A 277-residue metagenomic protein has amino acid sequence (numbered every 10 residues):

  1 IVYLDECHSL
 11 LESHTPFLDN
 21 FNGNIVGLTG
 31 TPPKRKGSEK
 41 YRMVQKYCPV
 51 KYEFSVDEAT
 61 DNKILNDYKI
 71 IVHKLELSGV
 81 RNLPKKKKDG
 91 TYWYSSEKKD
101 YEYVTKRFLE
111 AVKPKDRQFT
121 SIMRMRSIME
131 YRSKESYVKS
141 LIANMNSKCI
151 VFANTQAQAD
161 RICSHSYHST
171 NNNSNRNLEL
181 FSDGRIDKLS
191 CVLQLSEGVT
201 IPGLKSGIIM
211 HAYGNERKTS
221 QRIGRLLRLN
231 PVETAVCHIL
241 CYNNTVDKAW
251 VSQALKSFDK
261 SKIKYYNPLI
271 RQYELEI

Functional and structural regions predicted by a protein language model:
I1, N22-V26, K148, R185-K188: Loop/turn-to-beta-strand initiation segments
D5-E6: Walker B catalytic acidic pair
S9-I70: Post-DEXD/H (motif II) to motif III coupling segment of the RecA-like Helicase ATP-binding lobe
S9-L11, K34-R35, G198, E216 (+1 more regions): Catalytic P-loop NTPase motifs of RecA-like helicase/translocase cores
V50-C149, A153-A157: Interdomain linker/hinge connecting the two RecA-like lobes of the SF2 helicase core
F54-N66, R217-I223, R228-I277: A conserved SF2-helicase RecA2
K148-A153, A157-V199, K218-T219: Conserved helicase ATPase core of P-loop NTP-dependent helicases/translocases
K188-V192, S196-Y213, K218-Q221, T234-L240: A short beta-strand element within the Helicase C-terminal
